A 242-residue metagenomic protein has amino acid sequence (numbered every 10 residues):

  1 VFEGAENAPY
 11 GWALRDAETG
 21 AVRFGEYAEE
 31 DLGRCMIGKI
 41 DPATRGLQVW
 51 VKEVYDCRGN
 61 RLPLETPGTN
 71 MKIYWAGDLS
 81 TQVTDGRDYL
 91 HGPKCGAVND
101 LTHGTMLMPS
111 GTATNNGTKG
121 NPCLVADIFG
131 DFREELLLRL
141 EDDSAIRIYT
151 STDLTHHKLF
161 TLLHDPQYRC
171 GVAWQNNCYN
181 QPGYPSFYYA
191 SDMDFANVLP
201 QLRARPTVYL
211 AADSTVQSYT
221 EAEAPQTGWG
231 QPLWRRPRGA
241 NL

Functional and structural regions predicted by a protein language model:
V1-P200: Extracytoplasmic/lumenal domain signature
L202-L242: Serine-esterase "nucleophile elbow" of acetyl-processing enzymes
